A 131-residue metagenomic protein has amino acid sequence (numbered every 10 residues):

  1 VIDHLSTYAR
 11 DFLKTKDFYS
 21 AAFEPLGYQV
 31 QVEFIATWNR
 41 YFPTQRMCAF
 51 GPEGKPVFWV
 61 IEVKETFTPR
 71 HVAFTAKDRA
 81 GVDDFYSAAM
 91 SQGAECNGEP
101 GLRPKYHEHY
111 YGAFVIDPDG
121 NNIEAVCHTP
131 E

Functional and structural regions predicted by a protein language model:
V1-D3: Extreme N-terminal starter segment of soluble prokaryotic enzymes
T7-K55: Core segments of cupin and vicinal oxygen chelate
R10-L13, A73-P118: Vicinal oxygen chelate
Q31, F58-V60, C96-P100: A short linear hydrophobic-aromatic micro-motif
W38-K77, G81-D84: Long, continuous compositionally biased terminal/linker segments
P104-K105, H128-E131: A short acidic/small-residue loop/turn micro-motif
N122-A125: Short glycine-/small-residue motifs
